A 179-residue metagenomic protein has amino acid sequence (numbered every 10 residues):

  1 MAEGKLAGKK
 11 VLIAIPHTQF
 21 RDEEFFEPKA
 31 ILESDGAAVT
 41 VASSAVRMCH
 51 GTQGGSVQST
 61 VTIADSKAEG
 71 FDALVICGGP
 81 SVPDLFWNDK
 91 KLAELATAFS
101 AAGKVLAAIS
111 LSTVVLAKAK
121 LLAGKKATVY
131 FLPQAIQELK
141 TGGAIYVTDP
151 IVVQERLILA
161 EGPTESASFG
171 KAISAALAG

Functional and structural regions predicted by a protein language model:
M1-A102, L106, V114-A123, I136-G179: Extended, subdomain-level signal for the structured scaffold at the beginning of enzyme domains
S110: Catalytic nucleophile serine of serine hydrolases, specifically the conserved "nucleophile elbow" pentapeptide
A127: Acidic, metal/cofactor-coordinating or nucleic-acid-engaging core segments within structured domains
Y130: Catalytic cores of processing enzymes, dominated by hydrolases/peptidases, characterized by acidic/His-rich
